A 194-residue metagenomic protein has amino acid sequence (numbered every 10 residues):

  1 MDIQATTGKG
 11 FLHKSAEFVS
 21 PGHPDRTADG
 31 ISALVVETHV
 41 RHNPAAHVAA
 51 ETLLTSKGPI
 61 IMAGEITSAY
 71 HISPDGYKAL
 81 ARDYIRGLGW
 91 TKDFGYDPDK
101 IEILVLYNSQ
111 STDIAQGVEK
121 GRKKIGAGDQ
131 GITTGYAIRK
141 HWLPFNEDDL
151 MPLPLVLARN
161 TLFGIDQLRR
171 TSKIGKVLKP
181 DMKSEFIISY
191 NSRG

Functional and structural regions predicted by a protein language model:
M1-A49, L54: N-terminal, positively charged regions that mediate nucleic acid binding
S15-V19, K57, A79-G194: Glycine-rich, mobile lid/loop segments that gate access to catalytic sites or pores
H23, T27, S73, L153: Conserved acidic
R26, A69-H71, L88: Glycine-/small-residue-enriched capping loops at alpha/beta junctions
A50-A69: Short, charge-patterned binding micro-sites
A69-Y77, F145: Short, conserved charged micro-motifs
